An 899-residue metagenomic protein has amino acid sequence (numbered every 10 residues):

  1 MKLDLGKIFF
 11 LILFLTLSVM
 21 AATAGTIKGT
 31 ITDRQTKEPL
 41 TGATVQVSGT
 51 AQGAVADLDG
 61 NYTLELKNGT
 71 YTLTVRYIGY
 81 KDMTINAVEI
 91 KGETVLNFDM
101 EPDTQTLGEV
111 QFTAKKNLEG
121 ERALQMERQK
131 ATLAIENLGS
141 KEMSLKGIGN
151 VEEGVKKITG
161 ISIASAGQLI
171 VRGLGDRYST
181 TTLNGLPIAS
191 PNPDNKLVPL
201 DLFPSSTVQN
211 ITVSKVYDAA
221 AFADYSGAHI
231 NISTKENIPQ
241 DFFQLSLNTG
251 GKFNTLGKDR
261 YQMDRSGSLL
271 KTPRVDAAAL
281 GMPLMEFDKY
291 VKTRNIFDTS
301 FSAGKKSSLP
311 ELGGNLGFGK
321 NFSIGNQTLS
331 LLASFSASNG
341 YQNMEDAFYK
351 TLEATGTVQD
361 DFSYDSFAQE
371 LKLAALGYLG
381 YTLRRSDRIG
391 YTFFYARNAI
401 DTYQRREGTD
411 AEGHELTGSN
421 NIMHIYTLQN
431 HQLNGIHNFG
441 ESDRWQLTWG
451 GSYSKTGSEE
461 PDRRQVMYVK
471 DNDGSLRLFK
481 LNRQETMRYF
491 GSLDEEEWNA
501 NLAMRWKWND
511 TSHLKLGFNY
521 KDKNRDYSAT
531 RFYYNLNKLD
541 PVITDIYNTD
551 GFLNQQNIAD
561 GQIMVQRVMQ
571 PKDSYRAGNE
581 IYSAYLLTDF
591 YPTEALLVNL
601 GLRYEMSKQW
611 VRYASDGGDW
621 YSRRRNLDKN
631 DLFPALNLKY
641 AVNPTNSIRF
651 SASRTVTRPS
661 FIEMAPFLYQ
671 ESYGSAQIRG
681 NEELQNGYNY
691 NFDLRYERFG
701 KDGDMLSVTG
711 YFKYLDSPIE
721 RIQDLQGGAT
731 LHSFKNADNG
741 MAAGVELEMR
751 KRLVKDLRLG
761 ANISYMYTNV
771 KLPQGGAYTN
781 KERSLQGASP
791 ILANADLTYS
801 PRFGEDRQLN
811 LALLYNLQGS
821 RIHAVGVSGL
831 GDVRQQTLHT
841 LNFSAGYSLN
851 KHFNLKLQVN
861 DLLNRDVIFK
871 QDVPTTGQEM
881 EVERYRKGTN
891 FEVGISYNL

Functional and structural regions predicted by a protein language model:
T32, T44-S48, R76-I78, K91-S144 (+1 more regions): Short, acidic, small-residue-rich periplasmic hinge/interaction motif at the N-terminus of Gram-negative outer-membrane
T50-N61: Short, acidic Ser/Thr/Gly-rich low-complexity loop/linker segments typical of extracellular and cell-surface proteins
N117-L118, R122-I170, D176, G185-A219 (+1 more regions): Periplasmic N-terminal accessory/gating domains of Gram-negative outer-membrane beta-barrel systems
L186-P187, A399-D401, G457-E459, R477 (+8 more regions): Surface-exposed extracellular loop regions of Gram-negative outer-membrane beta-barrel proteins, predominantly
F297-Q404, Q429-H431, L636: Transmembrane beta-barrel wall of Gram-negative outer-membrane proteins
T486-L493, A503-R505, L636, R783-L899: Conserved C-terminal beta-signal and adjacent last beta-strands/turns of outer-membrane beta-barrel proteins
L493, N501, I543-D550, R679-Q685 (+5 more regions): Outer membrane beta-barrel strand-and-loop segments of large Gram-negative receptors, especially TonB-dependent
Y711-Y714, S733-I822: Gram-negative outer-membrane beta-barrel transporters
